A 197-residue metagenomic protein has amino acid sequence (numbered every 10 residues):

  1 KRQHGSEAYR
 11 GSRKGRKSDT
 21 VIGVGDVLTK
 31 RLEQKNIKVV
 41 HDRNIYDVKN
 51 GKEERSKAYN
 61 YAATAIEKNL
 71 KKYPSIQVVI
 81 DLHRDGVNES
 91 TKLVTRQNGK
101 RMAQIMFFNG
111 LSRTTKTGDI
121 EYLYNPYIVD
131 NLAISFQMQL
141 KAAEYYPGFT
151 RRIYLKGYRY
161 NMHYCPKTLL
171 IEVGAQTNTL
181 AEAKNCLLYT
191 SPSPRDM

Functional and structural regions predicted by a protein language model:
K1-I76, D85-T91: N-terminal catalytic or cofactor-binding beta/alpha core of small enzyme domains
L28, M138, T190: Aromatic/hydrophobic pocket-lining residues that form π-stacking "cages" and hydrophobic walls in ligand
Y59-T64, L70-P74, V78, R84-N185: Active-site-proximal helix/loop segments of hydrolytic enzymes
Y189-M197: Single conserved hydrophobic/aromatic residue that forms the stacking wall/gate of nucleotide- or nucleobase-binding
